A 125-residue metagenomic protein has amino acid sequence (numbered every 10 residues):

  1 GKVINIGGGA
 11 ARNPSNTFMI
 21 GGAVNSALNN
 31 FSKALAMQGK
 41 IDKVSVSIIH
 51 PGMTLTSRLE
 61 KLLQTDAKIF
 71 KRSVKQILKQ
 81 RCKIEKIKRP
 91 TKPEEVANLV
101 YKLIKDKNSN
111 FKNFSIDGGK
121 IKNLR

Functional and structural regions predicted by a protein language model:
K2-G8, S45-H50, K86, S115-D117: Structural signature of the Rossmann-like NAD(P)-dependent dehydrogenase/reductase core
K2-L28, S32-I41, G52-T54: Catalytic loop of short-chain dehydrogenase/reductase
A27, R58, E95: Charged catalytic carboxylate motif
K40, S45, N108-K112: Short, small/polar-rich loop/turn modules that mediate ligand/substrate recognition or access, typified
M53-Q64, R125: Short beta-loop-alpha junction of Rossmann-like oxidoreductase domains
L62-K68, L103: Helix-loop "lid/cap" segments that line or gate small-molecule binding pockets
K68-E94: Catalytic Tyr-x(3-8)-Lys segment
I87-I116: C-terminal substrate-recognition "lid" of short-chain dehydrogenase/reductases
